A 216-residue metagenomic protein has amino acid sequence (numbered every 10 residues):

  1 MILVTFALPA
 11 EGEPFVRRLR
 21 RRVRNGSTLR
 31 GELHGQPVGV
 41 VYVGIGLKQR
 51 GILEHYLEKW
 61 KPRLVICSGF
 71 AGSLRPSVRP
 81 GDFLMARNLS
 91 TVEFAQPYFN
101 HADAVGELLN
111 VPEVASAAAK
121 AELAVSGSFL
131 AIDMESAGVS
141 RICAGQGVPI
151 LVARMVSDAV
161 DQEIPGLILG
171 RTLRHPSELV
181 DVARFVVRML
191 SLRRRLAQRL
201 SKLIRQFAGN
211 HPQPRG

Functional and structural regions predicted by a protein language model:
M1-L3, V38: Extreme N-terminal starter segment of soluble prokaryotic enzymes
T5-A7, V41: Short hydrophobic segments within beta-strands
L8-P9, S136: Helix N-cap/beta->alpha junction signal
E11-F15, Q49: Short N-terminal binding/cap micro-motifs at the start of the first secondary-structure element
R24-G216: Glycine-rich phosphate- or other oxyanion-binding loops that anchor nucleotides, phosphorylated ligands
